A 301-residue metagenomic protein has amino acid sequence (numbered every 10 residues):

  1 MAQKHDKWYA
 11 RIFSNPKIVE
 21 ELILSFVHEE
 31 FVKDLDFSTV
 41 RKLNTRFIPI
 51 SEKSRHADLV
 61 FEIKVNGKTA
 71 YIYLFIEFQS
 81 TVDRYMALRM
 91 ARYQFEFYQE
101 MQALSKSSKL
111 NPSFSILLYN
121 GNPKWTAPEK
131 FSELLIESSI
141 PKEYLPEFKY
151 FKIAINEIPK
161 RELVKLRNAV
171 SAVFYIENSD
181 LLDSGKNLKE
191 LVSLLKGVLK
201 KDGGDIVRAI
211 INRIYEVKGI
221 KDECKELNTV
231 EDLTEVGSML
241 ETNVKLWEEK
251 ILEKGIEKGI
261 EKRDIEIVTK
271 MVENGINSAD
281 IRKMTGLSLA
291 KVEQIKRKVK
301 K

Functional and structural regions predicted by a protein language model:
M1-V170: Accessory alpha/beta interaction modules
V27, Y98, Q102, F174-L181 (+1 more regions): Hydrophobic/aromatic-lined pockets within catalytic cores
N66-Q79, I153, N178-K301: Short, charged alpha-helical interaction segments and adjacent helix-coil junctions
A127-E133, V164-S171, L233-L246, K250: Secondary-structure junction/capping motif
V164-K186: Coupling/switch segment of ABC-type P-loop NTPase heads
